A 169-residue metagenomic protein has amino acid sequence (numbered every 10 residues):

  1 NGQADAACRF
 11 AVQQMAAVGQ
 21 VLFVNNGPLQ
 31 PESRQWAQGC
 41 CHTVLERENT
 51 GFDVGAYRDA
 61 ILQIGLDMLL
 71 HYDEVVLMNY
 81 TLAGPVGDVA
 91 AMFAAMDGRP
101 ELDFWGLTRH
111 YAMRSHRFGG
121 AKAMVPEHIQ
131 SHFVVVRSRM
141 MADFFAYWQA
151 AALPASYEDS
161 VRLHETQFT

Functional and structural regions predicted by a protein language model:
N1, N25-G27, M78, G106-R109: Short beta-strand/turn micro-motifs composed of small residues that flank or help shape donor/cofactor-binding pockets
N1-F52, Q63-L70: N-terminal anchoring/stem segment of glycosyltransferases
T50, L82-A83: Acidic metal-phosphate-binding loop of nucleotide-sugar-dependent transferases
D53-Y57: Conserved donor sugar-nucleotide recognition element shared by glycan-biosynthetic enzymes
H71-T81: Short beta-strand-to-loop acidic/aromatic patch adjacent to the donor-nucleotide binding site
G84-G119: Conserved donor-nucleotide/metal-binding helix-loop-beta segment in metal-dependent transferases, i.e., the alpha-helix
F104-T108, A123-T169: Catalytic core and acceptor-binding pocket of nucleotide-sugar-dependent glycosyltransferases
